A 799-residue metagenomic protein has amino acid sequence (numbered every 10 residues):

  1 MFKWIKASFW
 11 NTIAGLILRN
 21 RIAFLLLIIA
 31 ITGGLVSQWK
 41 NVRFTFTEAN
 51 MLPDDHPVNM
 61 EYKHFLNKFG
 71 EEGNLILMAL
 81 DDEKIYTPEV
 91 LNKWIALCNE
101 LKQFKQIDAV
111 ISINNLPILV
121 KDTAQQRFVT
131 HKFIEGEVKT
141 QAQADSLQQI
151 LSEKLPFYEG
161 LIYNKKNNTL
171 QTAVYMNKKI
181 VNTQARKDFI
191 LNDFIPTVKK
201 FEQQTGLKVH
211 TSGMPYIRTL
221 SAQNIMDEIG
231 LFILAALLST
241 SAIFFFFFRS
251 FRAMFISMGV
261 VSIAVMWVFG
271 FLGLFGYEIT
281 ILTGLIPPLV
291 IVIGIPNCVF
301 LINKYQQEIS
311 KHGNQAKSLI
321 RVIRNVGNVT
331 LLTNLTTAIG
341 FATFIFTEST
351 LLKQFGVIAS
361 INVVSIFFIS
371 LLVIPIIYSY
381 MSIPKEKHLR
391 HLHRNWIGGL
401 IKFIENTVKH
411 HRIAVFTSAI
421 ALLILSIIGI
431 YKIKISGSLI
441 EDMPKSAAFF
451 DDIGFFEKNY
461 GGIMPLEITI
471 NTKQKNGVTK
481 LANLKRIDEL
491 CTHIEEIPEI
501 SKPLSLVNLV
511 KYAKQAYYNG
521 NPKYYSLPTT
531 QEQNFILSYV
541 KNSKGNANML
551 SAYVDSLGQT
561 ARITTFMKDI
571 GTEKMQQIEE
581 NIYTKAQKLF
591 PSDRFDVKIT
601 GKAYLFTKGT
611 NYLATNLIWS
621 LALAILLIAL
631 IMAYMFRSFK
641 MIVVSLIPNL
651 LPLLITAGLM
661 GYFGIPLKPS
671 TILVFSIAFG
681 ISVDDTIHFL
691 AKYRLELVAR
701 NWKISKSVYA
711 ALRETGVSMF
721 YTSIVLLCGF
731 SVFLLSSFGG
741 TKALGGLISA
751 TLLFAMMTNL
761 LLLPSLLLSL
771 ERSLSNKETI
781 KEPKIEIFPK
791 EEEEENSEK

Functional and structural regions predicted by a protein language model:
F2-F44, P375-I376, Y380, R390-L439 (+2 more regions): Signature of alpha-helical transmembrane segments and their immediate interfacial
L27, E89, A96-Q171, R186 (+3 more regions): Alpha-helical transmembrane helix bundles of large polytopic membrane transport and channel proteins
K63, N92, E137-F251, K485 (+1 more regions): Extracytoplasmic
M226-I279, F346-T350, W619-G664, L735-F738: Interfacial segments of transmembrane alpha-helices in multi-pass membrane proteins
I229-L231, M258, N297, S310-T347 (+4 more regions): Pore- and gate-forming transmembrane helices of large, multi-pass membrane proteins
M254-L301, M641-L690, S731, T758-L761 (+1 more regions): Hydrophobic transmembrane alpha-helices and their membrane-interface caps in long multi-pass transport proteins
L274, I291-L301, G327-F346, L351-L392 (+2 more regions): Transmembrane alpha-helices and their membrane-interface boundaries in multi-pass membrane transporters and channels
T407, H411-E532: Juxtamembrane segments of multi-pass membrane proteins
